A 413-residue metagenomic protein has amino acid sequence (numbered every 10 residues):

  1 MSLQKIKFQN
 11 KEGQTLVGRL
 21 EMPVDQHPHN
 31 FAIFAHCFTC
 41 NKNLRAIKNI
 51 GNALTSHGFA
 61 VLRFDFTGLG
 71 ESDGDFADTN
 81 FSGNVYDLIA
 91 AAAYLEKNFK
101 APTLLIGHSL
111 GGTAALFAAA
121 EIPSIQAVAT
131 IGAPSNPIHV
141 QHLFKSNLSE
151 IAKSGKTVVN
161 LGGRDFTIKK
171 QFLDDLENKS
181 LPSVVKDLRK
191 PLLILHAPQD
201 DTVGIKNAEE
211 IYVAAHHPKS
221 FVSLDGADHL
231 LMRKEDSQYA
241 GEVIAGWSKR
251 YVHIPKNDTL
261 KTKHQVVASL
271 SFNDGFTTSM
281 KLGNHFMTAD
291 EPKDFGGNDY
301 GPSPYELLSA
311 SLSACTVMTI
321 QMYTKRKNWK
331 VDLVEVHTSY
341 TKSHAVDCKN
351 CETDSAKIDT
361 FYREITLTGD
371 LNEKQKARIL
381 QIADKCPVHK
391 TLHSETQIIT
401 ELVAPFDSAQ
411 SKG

Functional and structural regions predicted by a protein language model:
M1-Q26: N-terminal cap/lid segment of alpha/beta-hydrolase-fold proteins
T39-G51, K206: The serine-hydrolase catalytic nucleophile loop
A46, D78-N98: Alpha/beta-hydrolase active-site loop
G51-D73: Conserved alpha/beta-hydrolase
P123-Q171: Hydrolase active-site cap/lid region
L188, I194-H196, D200: Short beta-strand/loop motif that positions the catalytic acidic residue of the alpha/beta-hydrolase fold
D201-N207: Conserved alpha/beta-hydrolase "acid-adjacent" motif
D236-E242, G246-A310, Q321-G413: Extended beta-strand/beta-hairpin segments
